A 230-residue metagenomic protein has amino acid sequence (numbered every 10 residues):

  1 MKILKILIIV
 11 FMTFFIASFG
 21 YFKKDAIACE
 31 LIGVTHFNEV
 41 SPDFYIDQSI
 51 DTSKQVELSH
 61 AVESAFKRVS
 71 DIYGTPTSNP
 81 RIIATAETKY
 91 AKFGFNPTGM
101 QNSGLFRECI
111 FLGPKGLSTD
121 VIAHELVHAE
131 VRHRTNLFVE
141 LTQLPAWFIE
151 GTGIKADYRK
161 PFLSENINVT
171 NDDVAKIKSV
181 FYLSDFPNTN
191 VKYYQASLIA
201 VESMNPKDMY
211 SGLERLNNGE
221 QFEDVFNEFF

Functional and structural regions predicted by a protein language model:
K5-K23: Hydrophobic membrane-insertion alpha-helices, especially the h-region of bacterial N-terminal signal peptides
F37-S53: Acidic/histidine-rich, surface-exposed loop or edge segments in extracytoplasmic proteins
T52-E63, G116-V121, Q143-W147, N188-Q195 (+1 more regions): Soluble non-cytosolic domains of exported or imported proteins
K54-Q101: Auxiliary, metal-adjacent structural segments of Zn-dependent hydrolase domains
V69, A156-D157, D172-F230: Active-site-proximal alpha-helical
F106-A123, L137-P145: Short pre-active-site segment immediately N-terminal to the catalytic Zn-binding motif
D120-H133, E150-I154: Active-site recognition of the HExxH zinc-binding catalytic motif
L141-F181: Post-HExxH zinc-binding segment in Zn-dependent metallohydrolases
